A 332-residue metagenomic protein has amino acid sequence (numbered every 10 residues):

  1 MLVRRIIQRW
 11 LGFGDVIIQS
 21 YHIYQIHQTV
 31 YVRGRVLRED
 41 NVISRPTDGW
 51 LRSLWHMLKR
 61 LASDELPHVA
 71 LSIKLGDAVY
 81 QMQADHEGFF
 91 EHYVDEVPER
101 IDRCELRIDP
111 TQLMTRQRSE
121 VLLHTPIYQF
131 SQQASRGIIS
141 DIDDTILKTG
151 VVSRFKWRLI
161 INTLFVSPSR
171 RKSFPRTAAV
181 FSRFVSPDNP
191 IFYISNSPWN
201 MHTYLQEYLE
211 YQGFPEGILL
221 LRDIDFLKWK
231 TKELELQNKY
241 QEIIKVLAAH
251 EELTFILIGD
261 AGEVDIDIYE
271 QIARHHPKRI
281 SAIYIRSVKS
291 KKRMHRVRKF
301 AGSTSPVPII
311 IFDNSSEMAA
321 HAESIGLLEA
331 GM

Functional and structural regions predicted by a protein language model:
M1-F130, E317-M332: Intrinsically disordered, serine/threonine/proline
R4-R5, S197-M332: C-terminal cap/substrate-recognition subdomain and adjoining C-terminal extension of metal-dependent phosphatase-like
Y128-Q133, L247-A249: A short acidic-Thr-Gly-centered motif at the start of a beta-strand
S135-G137, N189, T254: Conserved catalytic motifs of the protein kinase core domain
R136-V151, Y269: Asp-based phosphoryl-transfer active-site loop
I139, F192-I194, I258: Short hydrophobic segments within beta-strands
I146-K172: Short, flexible helix-coil linker/hinge segments at the edges of structured domains or between repeats
F165-I191, W199-T203, Q241: Short, acidic loop-to-helix structural element flanking the phosphoryl-transfer center in phosphate-processing enzymes
